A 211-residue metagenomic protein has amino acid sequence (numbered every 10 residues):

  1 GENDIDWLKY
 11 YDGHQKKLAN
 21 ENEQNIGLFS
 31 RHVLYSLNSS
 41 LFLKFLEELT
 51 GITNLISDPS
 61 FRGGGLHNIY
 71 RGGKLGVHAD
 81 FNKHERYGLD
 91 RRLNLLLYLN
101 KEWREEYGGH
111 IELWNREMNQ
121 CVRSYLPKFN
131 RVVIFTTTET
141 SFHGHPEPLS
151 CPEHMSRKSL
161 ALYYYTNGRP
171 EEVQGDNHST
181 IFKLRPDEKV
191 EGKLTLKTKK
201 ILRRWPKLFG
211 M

Functional and structural regions predicted by a protein language model:
G1-L49: Non-heme Fe(II)/2-oxoglutarate
L28-F29, L37, L41, F45 (+5 more regions): Short, well-structured alpha-helical interface segments that form or flank functional binding sites
S30-L34, T50-I56, K83-E85: Short helix-to-loop capping/linker segments positioned immediately adjacent to catalytic or ligand/cofactor-binding
E47-G51, E112-W114: Short, charged, low-hydrophobicity "junction" segments
T53-G63, E106-Y107: A short coil-to-beta-strand element that immediately follows conserved catalytic motifs
P59-G65, G144-L149: Acidic carboxylate-rich catalytic motifs and surrounding loops in phosphoryl-/glycosyl-chemistry enzymes
R62-G76: Beta-rich nucleic-acid/ligand-interaction surfaces
G72-G73, V77-L93, N100-M211: Catalytic core of Fe(II)/2-oxoglutarate
